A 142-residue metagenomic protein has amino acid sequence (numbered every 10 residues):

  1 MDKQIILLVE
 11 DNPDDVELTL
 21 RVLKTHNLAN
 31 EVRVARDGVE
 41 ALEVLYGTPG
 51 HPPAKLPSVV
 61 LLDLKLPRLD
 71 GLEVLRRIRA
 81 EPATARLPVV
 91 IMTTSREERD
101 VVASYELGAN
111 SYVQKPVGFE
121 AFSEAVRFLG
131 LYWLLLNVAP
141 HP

Functional and structural regions predicted by a protein language model:
D2-K3, L28-A29, K55-V59, A83-P88: His-Asp phosphorelay/catalytic-motif detector in bacterial-type signaling
K3-D14, T19-K24: Conserved acidic segment of CheY-like receiver
L18-R21, V34-V59, S123: Acidic, metal-coordinating helix/loop segments flanking the phosphotransfer/catalytic sites of two-component signaling
E40, V117-G130, L134-P142: C-terminal output helix
L62-D63, T93: Active-site residues of response regulator receiver
L66-L69, I78: Hydrophobic residue at a beta-alpha junction that N-caps the helix immediately following a catalytic beta-strand/loop
N110: Short, glycine/charged-rich "phosphate-handling" switch motifs in NTP-dependent and phosphotransfer domains
